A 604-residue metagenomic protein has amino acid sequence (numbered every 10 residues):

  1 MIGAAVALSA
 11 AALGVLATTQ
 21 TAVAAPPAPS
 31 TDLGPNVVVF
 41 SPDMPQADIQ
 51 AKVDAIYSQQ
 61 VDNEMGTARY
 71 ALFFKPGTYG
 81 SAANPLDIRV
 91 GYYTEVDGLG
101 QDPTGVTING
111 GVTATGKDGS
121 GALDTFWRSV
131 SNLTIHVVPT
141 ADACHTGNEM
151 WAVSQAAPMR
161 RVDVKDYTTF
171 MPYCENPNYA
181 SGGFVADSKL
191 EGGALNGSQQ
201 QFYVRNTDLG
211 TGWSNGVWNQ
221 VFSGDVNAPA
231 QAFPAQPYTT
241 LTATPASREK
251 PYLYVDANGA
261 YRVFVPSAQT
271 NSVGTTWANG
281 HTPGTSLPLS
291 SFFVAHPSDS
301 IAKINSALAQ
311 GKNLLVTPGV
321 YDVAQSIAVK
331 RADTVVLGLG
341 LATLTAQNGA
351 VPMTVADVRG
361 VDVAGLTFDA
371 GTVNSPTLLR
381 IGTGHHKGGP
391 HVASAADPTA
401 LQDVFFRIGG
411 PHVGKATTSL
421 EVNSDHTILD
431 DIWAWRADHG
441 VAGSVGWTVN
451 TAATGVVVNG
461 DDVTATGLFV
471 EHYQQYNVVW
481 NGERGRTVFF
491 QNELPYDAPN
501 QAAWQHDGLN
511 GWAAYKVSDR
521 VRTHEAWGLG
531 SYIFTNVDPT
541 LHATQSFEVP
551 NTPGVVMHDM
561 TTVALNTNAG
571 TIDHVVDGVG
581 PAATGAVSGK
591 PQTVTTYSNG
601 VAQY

Functional and structural regions predicted by a protein language model:
M1-A24: Secretory targeting and sorting signals
L16-Y604: Extracellular/periplasmic carbohydrate-active domains that bind, remodel, or depolymerize complex polysaccharides
